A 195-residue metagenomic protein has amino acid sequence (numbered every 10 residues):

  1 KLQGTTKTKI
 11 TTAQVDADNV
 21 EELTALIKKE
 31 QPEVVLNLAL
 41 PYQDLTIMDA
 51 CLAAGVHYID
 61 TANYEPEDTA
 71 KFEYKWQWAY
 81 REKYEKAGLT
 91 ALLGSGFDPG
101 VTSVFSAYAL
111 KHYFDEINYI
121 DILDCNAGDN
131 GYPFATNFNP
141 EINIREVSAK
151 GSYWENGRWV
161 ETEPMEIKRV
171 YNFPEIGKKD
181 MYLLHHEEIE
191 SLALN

Functional and structural regions predicted by a protein language model:
L2-I10: Short, conserved SAM-binding/catalytic segment of Class I S-adenosyl-L-methionine-dependent methyltransferases
K9-T11, H57, T90-A91: Conserved beta-strand segments of alpha/beta enzyme cores
Q14-P32, A39, Q43: Conserved Rossmann-fold cofactor-binding substructure of NAD(P)-dependent oxidoreductases
L40-P41, A50-E73: ADP-ribose/adenylate-binding Rossmann-like module
A62-T90: Rossmann-fold NAD(P)-binding glycine/threonine-rich loop
R81-A127: Adenosine-phosphate binding glycine-rich loop
K111-N195: Active-site-lining helix/loop region of Rossmann-like oxidoreductase modules
